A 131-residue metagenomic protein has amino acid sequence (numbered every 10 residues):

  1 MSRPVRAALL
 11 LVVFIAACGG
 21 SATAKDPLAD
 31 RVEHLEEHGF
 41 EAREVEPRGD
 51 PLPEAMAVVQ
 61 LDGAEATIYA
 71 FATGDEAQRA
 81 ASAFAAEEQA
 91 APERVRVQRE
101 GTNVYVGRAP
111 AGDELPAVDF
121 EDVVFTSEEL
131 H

Functional and structural regions predicted by a protein language model:
M1-A8: Bacterial N-terminal signal peptides that target proteins for export
I15-A17: C-terminal motif of bacterial Sec signal peptides marking the signal peptidase cleavage site
G19-A22: Bacterial signal peptide processing site
E36-G49, D122-L130: Short secondary-structure junctions
E46-E65: Secretory pathway targeting signatures of secreted, lumenal, and periplasmic proteins
R48-P53, Q78-R96: An anionic, turn-rich surface loop/hairpin at beta-sheet edges that serves as a generic interaction/coordination patch
D62-Q78: A short acidic-to-branched-hydrophobic micro-motif
Q89-H131: A short, solvent-exposed beta-edge/loop patch
